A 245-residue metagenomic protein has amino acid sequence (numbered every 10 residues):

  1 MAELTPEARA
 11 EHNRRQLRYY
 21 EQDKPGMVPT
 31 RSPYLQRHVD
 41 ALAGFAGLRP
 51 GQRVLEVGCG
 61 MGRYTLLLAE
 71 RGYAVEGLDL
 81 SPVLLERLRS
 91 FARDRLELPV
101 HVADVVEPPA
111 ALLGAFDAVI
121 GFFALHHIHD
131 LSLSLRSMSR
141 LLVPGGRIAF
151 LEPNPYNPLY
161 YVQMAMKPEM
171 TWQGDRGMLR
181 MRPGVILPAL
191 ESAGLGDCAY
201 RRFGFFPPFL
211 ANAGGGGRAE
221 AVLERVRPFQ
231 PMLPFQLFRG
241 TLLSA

Functional and structural regions predicted by a protein language model:
M1-L48: Conserved class I S-adenosyl-L-methionine
G51-G60: Conserved class I S-adenosyl-L-methionine
M61-E107: Class I SAM-dependent methyltransferase SAM/SAH-binding core
E107-V119: A short acidic, Gly/Pro-enriched loop at the edge of an enzyme's catalytic core that lines a small-molecule cofactor
A110, Q163-P168, C198-A245: A C-terminal cap/extension of S-adenosyl-L-methionine-dependent methyltransferases that defines the acceptor-substrate
S132-P144: A short glycine-rich, Lys/Arg-flanked "PGG" loop and its adjoining helix->strand segment in the class I
A149-T171: Conserved class I S-adenosyl-L-methionine
E169-V185: Acceptor-substrate binding/catalytic loop of class I
